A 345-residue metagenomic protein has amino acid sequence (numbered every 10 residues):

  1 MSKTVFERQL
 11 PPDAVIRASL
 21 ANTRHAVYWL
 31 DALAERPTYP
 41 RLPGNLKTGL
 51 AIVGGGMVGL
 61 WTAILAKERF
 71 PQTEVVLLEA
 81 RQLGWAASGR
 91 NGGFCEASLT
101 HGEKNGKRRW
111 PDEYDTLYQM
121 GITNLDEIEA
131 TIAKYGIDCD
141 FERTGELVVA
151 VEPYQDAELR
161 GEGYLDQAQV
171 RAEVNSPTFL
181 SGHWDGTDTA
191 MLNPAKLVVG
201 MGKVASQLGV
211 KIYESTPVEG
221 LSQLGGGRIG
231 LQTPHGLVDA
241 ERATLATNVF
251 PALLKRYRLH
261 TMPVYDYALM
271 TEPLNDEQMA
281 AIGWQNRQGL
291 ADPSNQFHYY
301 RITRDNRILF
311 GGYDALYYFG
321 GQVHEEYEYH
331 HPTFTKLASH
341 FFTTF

Functional and structural regions predicted by a protein language model:
M1-L50, E68-R69, T73-E74: Extreme N-terminal leader/targeting segments of oxidoreductases
L50, G54-L60, A80: Glycine-rich Rossmann-fold phosphate-binding loop(s) that bind the pyrophosphate of adenine dinucleotide cofactors
K67-R90: Glycine-rich FAD pyrophosphate-binding loop
R90-M120: Glycine-rich active-site loop/strand segments that organize a redox cofactor
R108-V204: Rossmann-like flavin
T178-E241: Helical element adjacent to the flavin cofactor pocket in flavoenzyme catalytic cores
G220-T303: Flavin-dependent oxidoreductases
Y257-M262, E277-F345: Active-site lid/adjacent beta-loop-alpha segment flanking the redox-cofactor pocket in flavoenzymes
